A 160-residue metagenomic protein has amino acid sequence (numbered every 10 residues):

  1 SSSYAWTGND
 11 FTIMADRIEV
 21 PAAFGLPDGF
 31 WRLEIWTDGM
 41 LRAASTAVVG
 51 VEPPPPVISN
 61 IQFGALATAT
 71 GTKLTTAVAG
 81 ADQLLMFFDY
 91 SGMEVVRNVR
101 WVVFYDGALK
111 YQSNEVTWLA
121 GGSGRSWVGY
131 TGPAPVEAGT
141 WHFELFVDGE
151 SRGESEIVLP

Functional and structural regions predicted by a protein language model:
W6-V20, A120-Y130: Aromatic sugar-binding surface patches on proteins that engage polysaccharides or sugar-phosphate polymers
V20-G25, T131-V136: Short, surface-exposed loop/turn segments at beta-strand-coil junctions that are enriched for proline with nearby
P27-E34, G122, E137-E144, G149: A glycine-anchored, Pro-Gly-centered beta-turn/N-cap motif
I35, W101-Y105, L145: Conserved aromatic beta-strand anchor motif in extracellular beta-sandwich/beta-rich domains
R42-V49, R152-V158: Edge beta-strands of extracellular beta-sandwich domains
G50-L84: Short, compositionally biased P/S/T/A/G/V-rich stretches that sit at domain boundaries
L85-S91: Short edge beta-strand/loop segments characteristic of extracellular beta-sandwich folds
V95-V99: Short beta-strand/loop motifs in extracellular/secreted proteins, especially within beta-sandwich accessory domains
